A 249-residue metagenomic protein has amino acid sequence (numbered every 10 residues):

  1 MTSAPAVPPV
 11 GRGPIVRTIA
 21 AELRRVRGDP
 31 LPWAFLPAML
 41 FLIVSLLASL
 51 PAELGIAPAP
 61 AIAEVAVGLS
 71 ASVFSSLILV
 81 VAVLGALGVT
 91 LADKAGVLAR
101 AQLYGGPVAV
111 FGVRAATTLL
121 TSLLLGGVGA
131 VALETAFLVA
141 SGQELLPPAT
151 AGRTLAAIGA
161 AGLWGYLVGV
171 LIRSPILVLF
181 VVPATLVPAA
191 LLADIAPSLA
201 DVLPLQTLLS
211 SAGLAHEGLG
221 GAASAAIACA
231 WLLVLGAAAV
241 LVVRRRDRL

Functional and structural regions predicted by a protein language model:
M1-I19, A196-V202: Short, membrane-interfacial amphipathic segments enriched in basic
P5-R12, P30-P32, L36-G88, F111-P175 (+3 more regions): Secretory targeting signals
A48, R173-L209: Transmembrane helix segments
L87-A95, A193: Short helix-terminus and kink motifs of transmembrane alpha helices, predominantly at the cytoplasmic interface
A99, F111, L179-F180: Hydrophobic/aromatic positions within or immediately flanking transmembrane alpha-helices of multi-pass small-molecule
R100-V108: Short helix-to-coil transition segments within interhelical loops that connect adjacent transmembrane helices
V240-L249: Membrane-interface capping segments at transmembrane-helix boundaries
